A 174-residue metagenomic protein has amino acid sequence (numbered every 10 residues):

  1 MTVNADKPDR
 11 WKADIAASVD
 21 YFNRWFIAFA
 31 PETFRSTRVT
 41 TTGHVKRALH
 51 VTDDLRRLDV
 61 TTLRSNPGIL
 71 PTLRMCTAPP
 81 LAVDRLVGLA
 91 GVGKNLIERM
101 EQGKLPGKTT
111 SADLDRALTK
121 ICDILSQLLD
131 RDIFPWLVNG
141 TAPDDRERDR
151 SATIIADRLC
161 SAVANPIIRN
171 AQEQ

Functional and structural regions predicted by a protein language model:
M1-I167: Nuclease-adjacent, charged terminal/linker segments that flank catalytic cores
E173-Q174: Catalytic core segments in nucleotide and nucleic-acid processing enzymes
